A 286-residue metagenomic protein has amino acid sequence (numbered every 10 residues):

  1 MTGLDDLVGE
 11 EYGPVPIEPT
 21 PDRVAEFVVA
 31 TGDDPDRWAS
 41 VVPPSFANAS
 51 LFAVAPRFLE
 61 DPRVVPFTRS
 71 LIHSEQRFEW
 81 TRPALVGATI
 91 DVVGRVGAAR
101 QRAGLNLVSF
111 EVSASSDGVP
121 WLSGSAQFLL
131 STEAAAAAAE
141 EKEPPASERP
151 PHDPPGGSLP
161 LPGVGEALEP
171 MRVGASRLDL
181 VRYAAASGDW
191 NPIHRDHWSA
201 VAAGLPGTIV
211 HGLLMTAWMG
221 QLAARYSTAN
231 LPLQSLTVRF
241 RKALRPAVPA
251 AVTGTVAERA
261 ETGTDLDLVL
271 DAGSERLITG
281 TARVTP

Functional and structural regions predicted by a protein language model:
M1-E75, A135-P232: Hot-dog-fold acyl-thioester-processing enzymes
M1-L7, E75, W80-E169, A243-P286: HotDog/MaoC-like acyl-thioester-processing domains
A175, I193, T237-R239, S274: Intrinsically disordered, low-complexity sequence elements enriched in Ser/Thr/Gly/Pro
Y226, N230-K242, A251: A conserved acidic, glycine/proline-rich C-terminal tail/linker
